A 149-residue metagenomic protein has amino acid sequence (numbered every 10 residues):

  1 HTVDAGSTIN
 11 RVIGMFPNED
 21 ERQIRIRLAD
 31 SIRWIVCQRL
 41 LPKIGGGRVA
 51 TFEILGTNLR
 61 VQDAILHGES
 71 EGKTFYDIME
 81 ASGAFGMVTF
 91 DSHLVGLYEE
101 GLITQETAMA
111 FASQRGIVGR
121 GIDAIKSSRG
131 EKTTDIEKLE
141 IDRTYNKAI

Functional and structural regions predicted by a protein language model:
H1-I149: Short, flexible helix-loop junctions that flank or precede catalytic/ligand sites
